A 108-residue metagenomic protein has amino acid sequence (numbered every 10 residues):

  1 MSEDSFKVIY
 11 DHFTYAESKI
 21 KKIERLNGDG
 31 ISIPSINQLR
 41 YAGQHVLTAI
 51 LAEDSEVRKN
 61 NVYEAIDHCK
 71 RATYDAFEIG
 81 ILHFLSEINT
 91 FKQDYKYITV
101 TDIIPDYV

Functional and structural regions predicted by a protein language model:
M1-K59, V108: N-terminal pre-first-transmembrane soluble regions of secretory-pathway and organelle membrane proteins
I36, R40-V108: Membrane-protein extramembrane domains
